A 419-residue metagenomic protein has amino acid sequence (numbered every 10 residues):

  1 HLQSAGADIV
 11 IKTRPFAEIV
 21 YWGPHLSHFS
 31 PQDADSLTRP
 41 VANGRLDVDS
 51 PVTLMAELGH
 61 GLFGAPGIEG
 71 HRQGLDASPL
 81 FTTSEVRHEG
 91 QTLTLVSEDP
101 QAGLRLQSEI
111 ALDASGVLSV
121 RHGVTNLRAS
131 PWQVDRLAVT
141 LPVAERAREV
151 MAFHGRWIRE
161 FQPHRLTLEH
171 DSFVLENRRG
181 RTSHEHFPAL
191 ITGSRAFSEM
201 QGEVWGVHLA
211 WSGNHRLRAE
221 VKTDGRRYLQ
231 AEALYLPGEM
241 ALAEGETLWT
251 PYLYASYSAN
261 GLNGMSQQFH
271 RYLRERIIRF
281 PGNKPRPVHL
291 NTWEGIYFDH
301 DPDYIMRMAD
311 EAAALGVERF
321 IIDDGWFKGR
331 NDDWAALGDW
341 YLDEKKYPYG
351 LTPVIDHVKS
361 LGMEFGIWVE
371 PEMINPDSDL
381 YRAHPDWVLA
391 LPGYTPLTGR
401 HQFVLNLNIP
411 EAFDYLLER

Functional and structural regions predicted by a protein language model:
H1, A5-V10, A17-K222, L236: Polysaccharide-binding surfaces and accessory modules of carbohydrate-active proteins
H1, R226-A243: Short acidic, Pro/Gly- and aromatic-enriched capping/linker segments at domain boundaries
G6, H122, G245, L290 (+3 more regions): Conserved, mostly hydrophobic/aromatic
D76-S84, M240-A259: Short Pro-Gly-centered flexible turn/kink motifs
G282, P287, E294-F298, P371-R419: Active-site-adjacent "subsite" loops/lids of carbohydrate-active enzymes
R286-T292, E318, I322, F365-V369: Hydrophobic faces of well-ordered beta-strands that scaffold small-molecule active sites in alpha/beta enzyme cores
Y304-F327: Catalytic domains of carbohydrate-active enzymes, especially glycoside hydrolases
F327-A383: Acidic/aromatic-lined carbohydrate-recognition and catalytic surfaces of CAZymes acting on diverse glycans
